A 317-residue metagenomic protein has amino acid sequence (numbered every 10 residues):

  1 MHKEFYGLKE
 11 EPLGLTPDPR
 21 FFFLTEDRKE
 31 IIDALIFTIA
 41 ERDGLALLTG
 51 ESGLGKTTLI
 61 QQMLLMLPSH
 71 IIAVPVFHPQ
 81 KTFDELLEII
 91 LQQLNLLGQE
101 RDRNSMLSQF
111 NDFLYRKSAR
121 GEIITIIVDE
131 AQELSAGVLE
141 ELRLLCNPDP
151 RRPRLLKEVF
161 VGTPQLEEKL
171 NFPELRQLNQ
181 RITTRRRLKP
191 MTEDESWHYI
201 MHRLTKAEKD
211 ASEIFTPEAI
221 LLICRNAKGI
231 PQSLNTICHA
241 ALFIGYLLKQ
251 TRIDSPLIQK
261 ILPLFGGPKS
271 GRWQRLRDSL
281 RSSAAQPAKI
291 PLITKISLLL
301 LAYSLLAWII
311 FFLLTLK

Functional and structural regions predicted by a protein language model:
M1-E41, L306-K317: A short, basic N-terminal segment
L8-L13, H70-I72, D84-E100: Conserved NTP-binding/hydrolysis module of P-loop NTPases
E41-Q62: Walker A/P-loop nucleotide-binding motif
T49, T125-D129, L156-T163: Structural recognition of the conserved hydrophobic beta-strand(s) that form the central parallel beta-sheet of P-loop
G50-E51, V74-T82: A short hydrophobic beta-strand->loop->alpha-helix junction that borders the nucleotide-binding pocket of P-loop NTPases
T82-E85, G98-E141, P150-R154, T192-S196 (+1 more regions): Mid-core helix/loop region of P-loop NTP-binding domains shared across ATPases and GTPases
L96, R116-G121, P148-P150, V159 (+3 more regions): Helix-loop-helix "sensor" segment of P-loop NTPases
A207-K317: C-terminal alpha-helical "lid" subdomain
